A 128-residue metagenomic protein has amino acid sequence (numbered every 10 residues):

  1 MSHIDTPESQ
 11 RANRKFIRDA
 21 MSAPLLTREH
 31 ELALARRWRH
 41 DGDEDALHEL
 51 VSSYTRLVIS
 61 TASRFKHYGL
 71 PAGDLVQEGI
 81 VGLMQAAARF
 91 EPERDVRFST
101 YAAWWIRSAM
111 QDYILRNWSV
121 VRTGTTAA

Functional and structural regions predicted by a protein language model:
S2-R122, A127: Alpha-helical promoter-recognition and RNA polymerase-docking modules of transcription initiation factors, dominated by
